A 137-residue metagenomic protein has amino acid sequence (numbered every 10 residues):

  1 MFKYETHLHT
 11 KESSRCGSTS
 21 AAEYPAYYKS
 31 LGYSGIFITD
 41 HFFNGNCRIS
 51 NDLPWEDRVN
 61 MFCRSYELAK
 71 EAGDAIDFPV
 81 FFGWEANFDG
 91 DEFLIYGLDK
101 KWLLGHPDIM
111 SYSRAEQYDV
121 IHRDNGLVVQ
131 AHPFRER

Functional and structural regions predicted by a protein language model:
M1-R123: A metal-dependent hydrolase metal-coordination microenvironment
W84, N125-R137: Aromatic-lined carbohydrate-recognition surfaces of secreted/lumenal glycan-active proteins
